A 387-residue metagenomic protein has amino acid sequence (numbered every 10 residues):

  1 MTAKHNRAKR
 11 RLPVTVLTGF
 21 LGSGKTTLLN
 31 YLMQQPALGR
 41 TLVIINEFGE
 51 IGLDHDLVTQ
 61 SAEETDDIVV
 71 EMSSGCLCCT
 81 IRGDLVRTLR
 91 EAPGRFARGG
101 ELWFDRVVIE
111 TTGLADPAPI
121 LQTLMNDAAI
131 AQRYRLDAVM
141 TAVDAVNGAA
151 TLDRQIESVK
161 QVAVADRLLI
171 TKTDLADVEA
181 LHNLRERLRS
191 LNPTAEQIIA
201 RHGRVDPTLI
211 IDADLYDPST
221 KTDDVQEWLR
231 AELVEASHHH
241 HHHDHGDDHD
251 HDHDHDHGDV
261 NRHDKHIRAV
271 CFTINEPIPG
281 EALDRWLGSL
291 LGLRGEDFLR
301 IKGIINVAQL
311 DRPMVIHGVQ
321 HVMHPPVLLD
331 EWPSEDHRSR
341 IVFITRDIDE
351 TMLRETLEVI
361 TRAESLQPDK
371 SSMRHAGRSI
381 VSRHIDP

Functional and structural regions predicted by a protein language model:
T2-N6, K160, R167, T173-H337 (+1 more regions): C-terminal accessory "lid"/substrate-recognition subdomains
T2-T18, S23, T27-T151: Nucleotide-state-sensitive switch-loop elements of NTP-binding domains
L12, S23, T27, C76 (+11 more regions): Charged, alpha-helix-enriched surfaces in structured cytosolic catalytic cores of large nucleotide-utilizing machines
P13, D105, H266-V270, S339-I341: Short amphipathic alpha-helical segments
I44-N46, T141-D144, L169-K172, C271-T273 (+1 more regions): Conserved beta-strand segments of the P-loop GTPase G domain that flank and frequently precede/overlap
E47, E110, V139, A165 (+4 more regions): Residue-level signal for inorganic ion chemistry
A149-V164, L168-I170: Flexible active-site lid/hinge loop adjacent to a nucleotide/diphosphate and Mg2+-phosphate binding pocket
